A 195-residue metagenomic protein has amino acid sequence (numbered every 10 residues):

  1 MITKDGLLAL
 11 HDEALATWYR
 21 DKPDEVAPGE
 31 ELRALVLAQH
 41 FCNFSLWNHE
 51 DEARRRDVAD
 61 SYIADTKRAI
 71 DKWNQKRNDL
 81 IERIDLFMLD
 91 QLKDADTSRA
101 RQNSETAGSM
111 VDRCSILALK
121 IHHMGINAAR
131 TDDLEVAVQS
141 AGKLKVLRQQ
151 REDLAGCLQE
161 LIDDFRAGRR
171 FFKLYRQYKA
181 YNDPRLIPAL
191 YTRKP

Functional and structural regions predicted by a protein language model:
M1-P195: Anionic, Ser/Thr-rich low-complexity intrinsically disordered regions
